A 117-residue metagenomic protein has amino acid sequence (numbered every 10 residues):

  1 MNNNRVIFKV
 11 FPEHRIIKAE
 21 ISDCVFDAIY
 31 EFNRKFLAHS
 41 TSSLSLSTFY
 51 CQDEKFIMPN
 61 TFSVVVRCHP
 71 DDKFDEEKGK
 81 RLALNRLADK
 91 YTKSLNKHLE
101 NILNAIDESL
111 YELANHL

Functional and structural regions predicted by a protein language model:
M1-L117: Catalytic phosphate/metal-binding cores of nucleic-acid and nucleotide-processing enzymes, i.e., regions that mediate
